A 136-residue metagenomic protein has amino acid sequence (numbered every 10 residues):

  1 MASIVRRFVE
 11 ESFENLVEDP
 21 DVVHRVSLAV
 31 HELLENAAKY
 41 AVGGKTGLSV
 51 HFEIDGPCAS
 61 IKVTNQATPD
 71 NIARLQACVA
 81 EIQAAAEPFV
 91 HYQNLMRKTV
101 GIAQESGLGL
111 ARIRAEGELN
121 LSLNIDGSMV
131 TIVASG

Functional and structural regions predicted by a protein language model:
M1, E11, L28, V42-S49: Intrinsic structural disorder
M1-D19, Q83-H91: Helix-loop-beta hinge of the Bergerat
R7-H31, T99-A103: Conserved short strand/loop->alpha-helix "switch" segment adjacent to the catalytic nucleotide/phosphoryl-transfer site
S27-A41: N-terminal interaction modules that seed assembly of large macromolecular complexes
A38-G136: Conserved beta-strand-loop-beta-strand hairpin that lines the nucleotide-binding pocket of ATP/GTP-utilizing enzymes
